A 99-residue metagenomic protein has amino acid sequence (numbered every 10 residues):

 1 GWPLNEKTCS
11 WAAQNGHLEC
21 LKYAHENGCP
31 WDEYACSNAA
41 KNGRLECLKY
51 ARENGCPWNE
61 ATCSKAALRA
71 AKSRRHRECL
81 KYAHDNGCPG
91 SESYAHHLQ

Functional and structural regions predicted by a protein language model:
G1-Q99: Ankyrin repeat (ANK) tandem alpha-helical domains that serve as protein-protein interaction scaffolds, prominent
